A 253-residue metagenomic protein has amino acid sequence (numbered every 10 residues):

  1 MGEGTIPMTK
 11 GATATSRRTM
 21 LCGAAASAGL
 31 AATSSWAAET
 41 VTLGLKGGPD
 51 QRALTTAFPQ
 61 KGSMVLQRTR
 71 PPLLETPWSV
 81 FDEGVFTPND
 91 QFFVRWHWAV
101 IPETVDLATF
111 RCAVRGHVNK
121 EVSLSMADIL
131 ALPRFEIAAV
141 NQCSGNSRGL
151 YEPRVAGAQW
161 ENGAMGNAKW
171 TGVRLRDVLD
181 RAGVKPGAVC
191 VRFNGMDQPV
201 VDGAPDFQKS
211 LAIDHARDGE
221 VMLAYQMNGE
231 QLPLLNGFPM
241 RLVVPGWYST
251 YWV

Functional and structural regions predicted by a protein language model:
M1-T15, A26-A28: N-terminal secretory signal peptides
T5-P7, T19, S63: Residue-level detector of intrinsically disordered terminal segments
T13-T19, A28-G44: N-terminal twin-arginine translocation
C22-G23: Sec-dependent N-terminal signal peptides
A38-V253: Structured, non-membrane catalytic/scaffold regions adjacent to prosthetic-group chemistry
